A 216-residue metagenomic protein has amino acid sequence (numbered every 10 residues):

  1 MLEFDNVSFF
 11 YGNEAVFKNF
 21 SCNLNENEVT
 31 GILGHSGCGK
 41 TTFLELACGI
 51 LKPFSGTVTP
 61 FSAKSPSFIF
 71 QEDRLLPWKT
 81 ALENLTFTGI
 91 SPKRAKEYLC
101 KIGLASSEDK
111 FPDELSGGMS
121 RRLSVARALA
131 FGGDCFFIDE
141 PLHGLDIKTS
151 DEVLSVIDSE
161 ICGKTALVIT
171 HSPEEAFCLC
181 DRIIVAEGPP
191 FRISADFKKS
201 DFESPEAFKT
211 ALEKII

Functional and structural regions predicted by a protein language model:
L33-H35: The feature captures the beta-strand-to-loop junction immediately N-terminal to the Walker
C48: Helix-to-loop junction immediately C-terminal to a conserved catalytic motif
P92-S107: Conserved ABC ATPase "signature" region
F111-L115, M119: Conserved ABC ATPase signature
F136-E140: Catalytic Walker B motif of ABC-type/P-loop ATPase nucleotide-binding domains
S150-C162: Helical segment within the ABC ATPase nucleotide-binding domain
G188-I215: Conserved beta-strand-loop-alpha-helix hinge in the C-terminal portion of ABC ATPase nucleotide-binding domains
